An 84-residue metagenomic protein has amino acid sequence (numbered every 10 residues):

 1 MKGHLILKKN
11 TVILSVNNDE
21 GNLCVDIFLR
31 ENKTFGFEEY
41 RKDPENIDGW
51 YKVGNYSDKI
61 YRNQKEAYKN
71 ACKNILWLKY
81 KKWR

Functional and structural regions predicted by a protein language model:
M1-I6, N46-R84: Mixed-charge, Lys/Arg-enriched low-complexity segments
M1-L23: Negatively charged, low-complexity tracts enriched in Asp/Glu with abundant Ser/Thr
V12-I13, D43, Y68: Short amphipathic alpha-helical "recognition" segments used for binding
V16, T34-E38, N70: Broad hydrophobic/π-residue packing in well-ordered secondary structure
L23, F35, L76-K79: Aromatic-enriched hydrophobic runs in primary sequence
C24-F28: Hydrophobic/aromatic beta-strand elements that line small-molecule binding cavities or substrate pockets in beta-rich
L29-S57: Short aromatic-glycine-(Arg/Gly/Cys) micro-motifs in beta-strand/loop hairpins
